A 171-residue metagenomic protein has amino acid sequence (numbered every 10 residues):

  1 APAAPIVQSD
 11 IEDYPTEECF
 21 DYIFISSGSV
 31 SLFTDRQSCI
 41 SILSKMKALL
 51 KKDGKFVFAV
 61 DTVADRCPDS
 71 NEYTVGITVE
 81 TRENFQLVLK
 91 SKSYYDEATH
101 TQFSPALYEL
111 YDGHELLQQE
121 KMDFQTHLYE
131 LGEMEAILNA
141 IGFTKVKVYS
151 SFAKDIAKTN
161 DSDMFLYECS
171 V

Functional and structural regions predicted by a protein language model:
P2-T16: Conserved SAM-binding strand-loop segment of SAM-dependent methyltransferases
Q8-S9, V60, S150: Short loop/edge segments at beta-strand edges and connector loops that shape dinucleotide/nucleotide cofactor-binding
I23-I25: Hydrophobic beta-strand segment of the Class I
S31-F33: A short His-aromatic
S38-K52: A short glycine-rich, Lys/Arg-flanked "PGG" loop and its adjoining helix->strand segment in the class I
F56-V57, K145: A short hydrophobic/small-residue beta-strand
V57-E133: SAM-dependent methyltransferase
Q125-V171: C-terminal lobe and adjacent flexible extensions of AdoMet/dcAdoMet transferase-like proteins
